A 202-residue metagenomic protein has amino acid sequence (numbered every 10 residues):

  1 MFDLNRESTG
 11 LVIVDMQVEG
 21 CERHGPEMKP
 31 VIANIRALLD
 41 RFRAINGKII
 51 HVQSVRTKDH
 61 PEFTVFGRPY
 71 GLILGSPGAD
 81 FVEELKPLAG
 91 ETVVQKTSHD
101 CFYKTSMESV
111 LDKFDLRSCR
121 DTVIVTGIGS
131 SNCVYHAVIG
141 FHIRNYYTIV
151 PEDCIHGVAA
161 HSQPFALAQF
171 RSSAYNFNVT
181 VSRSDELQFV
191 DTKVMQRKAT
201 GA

Functional and structural regions predicted by a protein language model:
M1-G10, A37-D40, A44, Y70-A202: Active-site-adjacent betaalpha module
V18: Short, glycine/acidic-enriched loop or turn micro-motifs at the edges of active sites
H24-P30, F66-L72: Short glycine-enriched, charge-decorated loop/helix-capping segments at active-site entrances that position
G25-P26, F63-T64, H136-I139: Short amphipathic alpha-helical segments
G25-R43: …and closely analogous acidic/polar surface helices at protein-protein or active-site interfaces in A-domain-like
F42-P61: Von Willebrand factor
P61-V65, S162-Q163: Short aromatic-enriched loop/helix-cap "lid" or pocket-rim segments at secondary-structure transitions that line
